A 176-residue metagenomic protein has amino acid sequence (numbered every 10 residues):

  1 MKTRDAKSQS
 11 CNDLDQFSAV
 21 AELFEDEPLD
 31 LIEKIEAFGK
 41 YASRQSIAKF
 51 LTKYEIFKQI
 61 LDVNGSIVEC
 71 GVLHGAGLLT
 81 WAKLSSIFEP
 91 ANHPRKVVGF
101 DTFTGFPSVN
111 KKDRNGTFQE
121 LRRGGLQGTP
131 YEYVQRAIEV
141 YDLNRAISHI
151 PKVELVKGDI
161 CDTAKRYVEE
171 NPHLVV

Functional and structural regions predicted by a protein language model:
M1-K7: Basic/polar, acidic-poor N-terminal "presequence/leader" segments that form or can form short amphipathic helices
K7-R44, L61, S66-V176: S-adenosylmethionine/decaboxylated-SAM
S43-I47, L51: Short, conserved micro-motifs enriched in small and acidic residues
F50-V63: Conserved alpha-helix/loop element of class I SAM-dependent methyltransferases that forms part of the SAM/SAH-binding
